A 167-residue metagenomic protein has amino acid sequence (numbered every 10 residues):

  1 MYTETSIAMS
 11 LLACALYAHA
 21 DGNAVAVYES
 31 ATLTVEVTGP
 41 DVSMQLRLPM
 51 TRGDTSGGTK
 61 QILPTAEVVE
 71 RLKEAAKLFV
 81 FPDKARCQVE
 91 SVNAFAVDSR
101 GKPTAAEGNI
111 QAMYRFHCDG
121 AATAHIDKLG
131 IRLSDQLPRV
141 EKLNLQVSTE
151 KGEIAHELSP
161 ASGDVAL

Functional and structural regions predicted by a protein language model:
M1-I7: Bacterial N-terminal signal peptides that target proteins for export
A13-A18: N-terminal signal peptide c-region/cleavage motif recognized by signal peptidases
D21-L167: N-terminal soluble domains immediately following signal/targeting peptides that reside in extracytoplasmic
